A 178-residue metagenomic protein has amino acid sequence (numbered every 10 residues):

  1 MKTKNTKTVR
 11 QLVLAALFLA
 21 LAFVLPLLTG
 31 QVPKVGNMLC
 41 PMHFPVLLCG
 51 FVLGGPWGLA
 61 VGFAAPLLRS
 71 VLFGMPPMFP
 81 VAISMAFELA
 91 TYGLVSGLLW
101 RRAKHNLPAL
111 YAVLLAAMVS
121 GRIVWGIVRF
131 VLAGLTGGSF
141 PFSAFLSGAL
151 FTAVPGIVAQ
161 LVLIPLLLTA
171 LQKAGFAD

Functional and structural regions predicted by a protein language model:
M1-D178: Loop-helix junctions at membrane interfaces
